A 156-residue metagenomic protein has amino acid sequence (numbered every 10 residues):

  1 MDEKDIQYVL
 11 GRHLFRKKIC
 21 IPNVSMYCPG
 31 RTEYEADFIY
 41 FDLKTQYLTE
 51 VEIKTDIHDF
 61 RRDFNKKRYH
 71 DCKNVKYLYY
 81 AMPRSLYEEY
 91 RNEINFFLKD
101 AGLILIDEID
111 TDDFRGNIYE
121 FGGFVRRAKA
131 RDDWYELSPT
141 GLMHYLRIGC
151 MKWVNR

Functional and structural regions predicted by a protein language model:
M1-T32: Acidic-basic catalytic patches of nuclease active cores, encompassing PD-(D/E)XK and other metal-cofactor nuclease
K4, Y8-R12, N95-R156: Non-catalytic C-terminal interaction segments of nucleic acid-processing enzymes
L10, C28-P29, I39-F41, K66-Y69 (+1 more regions): Short, flexible, glycine/charge-rich loop motifs used to bind or transfer phosphoryl groups or to couple energy/partner
H13-R16, L43-T45, D71-N74: Flexible, charged surface loops at secondary-structure boundaries
S25, I39, K54: Anionic group-transfer/hydrolysis microenvironments
M26, R31-E35, I57-R62: A short, well-structured beta->alpha microelement
E33-E50: Active-site beta-strand-loop-beta-strand hairpin of nuclease catalytic cores that positions key catalytic residues
L48, K54-D107: Catalytic cores of nucleic-acid endonucleases
